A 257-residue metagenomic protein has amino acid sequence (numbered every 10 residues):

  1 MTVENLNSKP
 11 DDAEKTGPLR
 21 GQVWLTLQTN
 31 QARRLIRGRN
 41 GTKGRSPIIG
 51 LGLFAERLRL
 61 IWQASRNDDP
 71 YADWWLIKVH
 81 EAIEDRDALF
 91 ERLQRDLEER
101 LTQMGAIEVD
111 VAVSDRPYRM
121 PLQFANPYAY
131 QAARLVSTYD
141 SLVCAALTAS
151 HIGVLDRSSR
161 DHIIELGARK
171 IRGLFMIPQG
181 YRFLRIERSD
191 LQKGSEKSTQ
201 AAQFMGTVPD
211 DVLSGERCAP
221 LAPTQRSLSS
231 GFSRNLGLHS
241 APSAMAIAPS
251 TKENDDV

Functional and structural regions predicted by a protein language model:
M1-L135, S141, T148, G167-V257: Polar/charged low-complexity regulatory segments
A145-A146, I163: Short, hydrophobic/aromatic alpha-helical segments in well-folded domains
